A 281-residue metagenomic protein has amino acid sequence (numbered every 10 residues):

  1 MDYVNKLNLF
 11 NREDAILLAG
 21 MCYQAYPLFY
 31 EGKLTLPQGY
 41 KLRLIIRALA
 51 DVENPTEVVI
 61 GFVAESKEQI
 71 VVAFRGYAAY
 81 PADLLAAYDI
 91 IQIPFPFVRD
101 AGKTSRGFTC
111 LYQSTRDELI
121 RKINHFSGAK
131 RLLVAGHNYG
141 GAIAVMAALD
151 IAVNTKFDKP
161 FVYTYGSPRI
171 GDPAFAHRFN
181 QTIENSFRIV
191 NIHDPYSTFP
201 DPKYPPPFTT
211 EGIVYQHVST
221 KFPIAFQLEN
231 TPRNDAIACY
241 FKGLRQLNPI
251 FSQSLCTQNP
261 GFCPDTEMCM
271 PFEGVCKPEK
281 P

Functional and structural regions predicted by a protein language model:
M1-P37, K41-L42, R233-P281: Intrinsically disordered, low-complexity regulatory segments that flank or lie outside the structured catalytic cores
T35-A135, A152-K159, Q181-F187, N191 (+1 more regions): A conserved cap/lid and substrate-binding interface adjacent to the catalytic center of lipid-processing enzymes
G76, N138, G166-P168: Residue-level signal for short, function-critical loop segments
R116, A142-I143, D172: Conserved N-terminal glycine/acidic-rich loop preference
G136-G140, A144: Gly/Ala-rich beta-loop-alpha elbow adjacent to hydrolase catalytic centers
A144-V145, A176: Conserved strand-to-helix beginnings and helix N-cap segments that scaffold or border functional pockets
M146-D150: Active-site signature of alpha/beta-hydrolase-fold catalytic machinery across serine- and Asp/Cys-nucleophile hydrolases
F157-G243: The feature captures the conserved acid-bearing segment of alpha/beta-hydrolase catalytic domains
